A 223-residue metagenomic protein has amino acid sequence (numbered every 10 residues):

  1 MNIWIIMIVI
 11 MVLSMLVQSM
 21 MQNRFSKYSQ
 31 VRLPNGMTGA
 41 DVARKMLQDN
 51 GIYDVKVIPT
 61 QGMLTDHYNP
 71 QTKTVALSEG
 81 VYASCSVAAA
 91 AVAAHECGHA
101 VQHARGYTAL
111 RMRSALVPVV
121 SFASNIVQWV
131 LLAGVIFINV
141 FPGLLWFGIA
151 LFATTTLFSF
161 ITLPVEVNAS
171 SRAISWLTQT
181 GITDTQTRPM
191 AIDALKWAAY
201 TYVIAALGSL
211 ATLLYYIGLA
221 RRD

Functional and structural regions predicted by a protein language model:
M1-S19, N23-R24, G134, F141 (+2 more regions): Hydrophobic alpha-helical transmembrane segments of small proteolipidic membrane proteins, enriched in energy-coupled
I3-W4, I8, P118, L144 (+4 more regions): Hydrophobic, aromatic-rich alpha-helical transmembrane segments and their membrane-interface anchor motifs
S19-A123, L157-D223: Polar-ligand-bearing catalytic/cofactor-coordination segments of membrane-embedded or membrane-tethered inner-membrane
K56-I58, S86, L132-W146: Cytoplasmic juxtamembrane interface segments
V117-F141: Post-HExxH zinc-binding segment in Zn-dependent metallohydrolases
F141-G143, T155, T180: Loop-helix junctions at membrane interfaces
